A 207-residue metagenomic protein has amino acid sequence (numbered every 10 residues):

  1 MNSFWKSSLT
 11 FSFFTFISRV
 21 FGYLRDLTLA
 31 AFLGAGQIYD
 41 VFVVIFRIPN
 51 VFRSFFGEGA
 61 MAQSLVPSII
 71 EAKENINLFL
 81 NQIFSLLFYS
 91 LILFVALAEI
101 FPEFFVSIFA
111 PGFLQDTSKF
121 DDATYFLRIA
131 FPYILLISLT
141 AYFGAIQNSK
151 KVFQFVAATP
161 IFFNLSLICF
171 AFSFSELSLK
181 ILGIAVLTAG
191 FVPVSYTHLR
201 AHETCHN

Functional and structural regions predicted by a protein language model:
M1-R200: Membrane-embedded alpha-helical bundles of multi-pass transporters/translocases, especially carrier/permease families
H198, C205-N207: Single conserved hydrophobic/aromatic residue that forms the stacking wall/gate of nucleotide- or nucleobase-binding
